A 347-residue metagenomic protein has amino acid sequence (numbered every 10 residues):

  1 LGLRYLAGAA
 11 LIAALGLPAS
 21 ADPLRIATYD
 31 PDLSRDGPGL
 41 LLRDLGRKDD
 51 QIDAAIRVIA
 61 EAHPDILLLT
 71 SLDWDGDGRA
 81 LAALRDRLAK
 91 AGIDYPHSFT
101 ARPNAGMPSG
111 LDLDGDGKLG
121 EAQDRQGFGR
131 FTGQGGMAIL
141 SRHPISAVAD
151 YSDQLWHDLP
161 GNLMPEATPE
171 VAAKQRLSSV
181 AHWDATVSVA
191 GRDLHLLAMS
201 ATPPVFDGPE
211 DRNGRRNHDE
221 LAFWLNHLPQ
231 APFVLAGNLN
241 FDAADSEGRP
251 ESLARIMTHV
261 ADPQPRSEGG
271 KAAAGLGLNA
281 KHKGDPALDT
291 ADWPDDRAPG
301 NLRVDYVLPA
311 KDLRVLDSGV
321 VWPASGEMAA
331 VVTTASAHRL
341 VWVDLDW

Functional and structural regions predicted by a protein language model:
L6-G16: Bacterial N-terminal signal peptides
A19-M137, A173, R192, M328-A329 (+1 more regions): N-terminal, active-site-proximal structural segment of metallo-dependent hydrolase catalytic domains
A21-I26, M137, R142-A147, E170 (+2 more regions): Beta-strand-turn-beta hairpins that frame and shape the catalytic cleft of phosphate-ester-processing enzymes
I26-P31, A55-L81, A101-P103, L140 (+6 more regions): Active-site beta-strand/loop signature of hydrolases that rely on acidic residues for catalysis
S34-L40, A149, V205-D207, L316: Short, solvent-exposed loop/turn elements at domain surfaces
G117-K118, A122-A172, L177-H182: A substrate-binding/cap region within the structured catalytic cores of diverse enzymes
P144-L155, N213-V234, L239-W347: Metal-dependent phosphoester-hydrolase catalytic domains
L197-N213: Active-site His/acidic residue clusters
